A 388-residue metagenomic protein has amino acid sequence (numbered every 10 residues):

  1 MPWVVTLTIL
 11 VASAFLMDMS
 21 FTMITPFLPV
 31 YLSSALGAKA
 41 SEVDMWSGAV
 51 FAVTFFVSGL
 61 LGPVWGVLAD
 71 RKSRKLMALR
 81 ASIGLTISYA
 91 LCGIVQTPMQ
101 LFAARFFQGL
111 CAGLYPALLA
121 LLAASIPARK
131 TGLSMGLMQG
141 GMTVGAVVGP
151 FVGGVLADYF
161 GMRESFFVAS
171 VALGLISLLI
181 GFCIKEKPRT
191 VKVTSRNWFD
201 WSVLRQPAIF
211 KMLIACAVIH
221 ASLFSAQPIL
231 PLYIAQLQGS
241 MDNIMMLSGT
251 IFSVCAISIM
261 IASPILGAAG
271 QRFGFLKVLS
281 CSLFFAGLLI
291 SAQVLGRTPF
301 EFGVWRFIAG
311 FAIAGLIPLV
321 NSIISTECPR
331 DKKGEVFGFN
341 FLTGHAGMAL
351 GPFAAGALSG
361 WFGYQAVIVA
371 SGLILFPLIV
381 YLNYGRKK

Functional and structural regions predicted by a protein language model:
M1-W3, E186-L213: Juxtamembrane intracellular "pre-TM" segments in multi-pass secondary transporters
F27-D44, I229-M246: Short amphipathic helix-loop junctions that connect adjacent transmembrane helices in Major Facilitator Superfamily/SLC
L32-S33, L68-A69, V152-F160, I234-A235 (+2 more regions): Interfacial helix-cap and linker-helix signal at transmembrane-aqueous boundaries of multi-pass secondary transporters
A49-W65, S253-P264: Central cavity-lining transmembrane alpha-helices of secondary-active solute carriers, predominantly the Major
L60-C92, Q96, G270-F273: Conserved MFS/SLC helix-loop-helix module at the cytosolic interface between two early adjacent transmembrane helices
L76-L91, S170, K277-S291: Structural signature of the two symmetry-related core transmembrane helices
S88, M99-F107, F300-I308: Paired small-residue
A104-M142, I323: Cytoplasmic helix-loop-helix junction between adjacent transmembrane helices in 12-TM secondary transporters
